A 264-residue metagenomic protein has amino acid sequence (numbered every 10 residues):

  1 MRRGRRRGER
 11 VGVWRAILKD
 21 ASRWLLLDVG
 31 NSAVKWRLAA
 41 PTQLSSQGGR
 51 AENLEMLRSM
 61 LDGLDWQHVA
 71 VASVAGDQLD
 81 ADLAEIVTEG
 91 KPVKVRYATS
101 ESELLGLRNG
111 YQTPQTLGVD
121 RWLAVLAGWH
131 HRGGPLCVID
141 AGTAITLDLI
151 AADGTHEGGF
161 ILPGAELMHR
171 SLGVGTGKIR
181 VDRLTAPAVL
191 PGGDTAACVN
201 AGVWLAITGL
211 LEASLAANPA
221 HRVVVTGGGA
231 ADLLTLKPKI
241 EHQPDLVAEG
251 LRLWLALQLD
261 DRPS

Functional and structural regions predicted by a protein language model:
M1-I17: N-terminal amphipathic/basic-hydrophobic helices that include classical n-h-c signal peptides and signal-anchor
W14-Q43, G128, G134-H156, L172 (+1 more regions): Gly/Thr-rich phosphate-binding beta-strand-loop-beta motif of the actin/hexokinase/Hsp70
V34, T42-I86, E166, S171 (+4 more regions): N-terminal phosphate-binding loop and adjacent alpha-helix
W66-A75, K94-A98, A220-G229: Short glycine-rich phosphate-binding loop at a beta-alpha junction
A81-L83, E89-R96, R132-P135: Nucleotide and nucleotide-moiety/phosphate-recognizing core
S102, G106-G175, A201-A213, I240: Phosphate-binding/catalytic loop of phosphoryl-transfer enzymes
P187-R222, G229-L234, K239-E241: Adenine-nucleotide phosphate-binding core of ATP-dependent small-molecule kinases
E241-S264: Glycine-rich phosphate-binding/hydrolytic loop that grips phosphoryl groups
